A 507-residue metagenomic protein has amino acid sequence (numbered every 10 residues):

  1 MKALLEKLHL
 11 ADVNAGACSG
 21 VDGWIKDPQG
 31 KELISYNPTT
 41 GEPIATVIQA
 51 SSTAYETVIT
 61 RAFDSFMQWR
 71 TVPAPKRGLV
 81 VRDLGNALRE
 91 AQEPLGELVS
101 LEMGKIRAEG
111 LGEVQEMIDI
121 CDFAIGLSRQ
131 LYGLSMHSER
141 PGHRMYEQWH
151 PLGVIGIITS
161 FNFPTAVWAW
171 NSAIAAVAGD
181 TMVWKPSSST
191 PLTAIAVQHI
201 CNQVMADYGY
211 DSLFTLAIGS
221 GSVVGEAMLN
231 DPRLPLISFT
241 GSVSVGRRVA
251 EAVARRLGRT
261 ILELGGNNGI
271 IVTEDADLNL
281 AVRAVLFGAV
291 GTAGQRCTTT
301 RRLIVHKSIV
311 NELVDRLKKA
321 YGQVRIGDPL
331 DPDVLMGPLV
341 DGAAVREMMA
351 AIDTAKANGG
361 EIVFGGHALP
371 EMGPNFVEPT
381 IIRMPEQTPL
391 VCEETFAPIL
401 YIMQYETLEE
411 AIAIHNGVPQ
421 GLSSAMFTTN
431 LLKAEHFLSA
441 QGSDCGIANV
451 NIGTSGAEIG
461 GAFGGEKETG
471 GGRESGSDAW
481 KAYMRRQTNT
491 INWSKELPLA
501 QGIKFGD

Functional and structural regions predicted by a protein language model:
M1-T40: Hydrophobic face of amphipathic alpha-helices that form TPR/SEL1-like repeat modules and related alpha-solenoid
G41, R77, V99, G179 (+8 more regions): Residue-level signal for inorganic ion chemistry
E42-A45, Y210, L234, I271 (+3 more regions): Conserved C-terminal structural/oligomerization subdomain of aldehyde/semialdehyde dehydrogenase
E42-L131, G142: Glycine-rich loop-to-alpha-helix module at the N-terminal edge of alpha/beta enzyme cores
P43-A50, S65-T71, I157, I270-T273 (+5 more regions): Short, well-ordered beta-strand elements within core beta-sheets of diverse protein domains
D64-T71, N86-E93, G104, G126-Q130 (+10 more regions): Generic secondary-structure signature for well-ordered alpha-helical cores
G133-L280, Y405: Rossmann-like NAD(P) dinucleotide-binding subdomain of oxidoreductase/dehydrogenase enzymes
S244-E386, L408, A413, V450 (+2 more regions): ALDH superfamily catalytic-core signature
